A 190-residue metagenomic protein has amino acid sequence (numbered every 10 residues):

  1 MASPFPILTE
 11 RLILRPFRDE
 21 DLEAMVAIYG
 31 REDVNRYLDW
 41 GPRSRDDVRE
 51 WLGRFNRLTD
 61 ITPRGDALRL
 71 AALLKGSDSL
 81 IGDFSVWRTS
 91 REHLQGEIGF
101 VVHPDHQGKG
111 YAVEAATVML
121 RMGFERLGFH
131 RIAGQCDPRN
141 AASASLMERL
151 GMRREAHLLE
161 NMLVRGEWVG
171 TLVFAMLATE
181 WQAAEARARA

Functional and structural regions predicted by a protein language model:
M1-D105, M122, R126, E167-A190: GNAT-family acyltransferases
F17, A133-Q135, R153-G170: Conserved catalytic-core motifs of GNAT/GCN5-like acyltransferases
S44, R139, M162: Positions that flank functional sites
F100-V102, G108-E125, A141-R149: Conserved acetyl-CoA-binding loop-helix of GNAT-fold acetyltransferases
